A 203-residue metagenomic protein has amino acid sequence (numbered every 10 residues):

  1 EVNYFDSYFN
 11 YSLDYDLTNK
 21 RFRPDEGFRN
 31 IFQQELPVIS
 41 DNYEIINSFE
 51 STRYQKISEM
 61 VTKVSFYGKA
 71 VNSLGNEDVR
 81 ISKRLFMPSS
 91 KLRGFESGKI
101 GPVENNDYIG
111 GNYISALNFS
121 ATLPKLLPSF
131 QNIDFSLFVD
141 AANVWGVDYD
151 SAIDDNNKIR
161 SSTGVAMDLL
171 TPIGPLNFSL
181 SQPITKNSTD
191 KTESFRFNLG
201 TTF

Functional and structural regions predicted by a protein language model:
E1-I133, L137-A141, W145-V147, T189 (+1 more regions): C-terminal outer-membrane beta-barrel translocator/porin domains of Gram-negative envelope proteins and their
N10, M167-G174, T192-F203: Outer-membrane beta-barrel "beta-signal"
F49-E50, D150-N157, F203: Charged/polar, low-hydrophobicity segments characteristic of intrinsically disordered regions and flexible loops
K69-G75, P175-T185, G200-T202: Short, highly charged low-complexity linear segments
K91, N157-I159, K191-E193: Generic structural motif recognizing short loop/turn segments at the entrances and edges of beta-strands
S151-N177, Q182-S188: C-terminal structured "cap/appendage" subdomains that terminate the fold
